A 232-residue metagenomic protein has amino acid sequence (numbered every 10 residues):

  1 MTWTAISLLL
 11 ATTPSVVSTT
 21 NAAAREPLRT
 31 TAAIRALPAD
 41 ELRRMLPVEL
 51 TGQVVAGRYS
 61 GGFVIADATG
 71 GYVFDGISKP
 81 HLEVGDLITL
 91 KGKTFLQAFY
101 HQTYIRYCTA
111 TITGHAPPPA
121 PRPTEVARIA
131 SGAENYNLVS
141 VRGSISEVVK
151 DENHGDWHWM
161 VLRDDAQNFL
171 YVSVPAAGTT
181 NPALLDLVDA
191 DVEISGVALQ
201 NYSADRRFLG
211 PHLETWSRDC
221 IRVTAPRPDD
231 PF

Functional and structural regions predicted by a protein language model:
M1-S15: Bacterial N-terminal signal peptides
V16-F232: OB-fold single-stranded nucleic acid-binding module
